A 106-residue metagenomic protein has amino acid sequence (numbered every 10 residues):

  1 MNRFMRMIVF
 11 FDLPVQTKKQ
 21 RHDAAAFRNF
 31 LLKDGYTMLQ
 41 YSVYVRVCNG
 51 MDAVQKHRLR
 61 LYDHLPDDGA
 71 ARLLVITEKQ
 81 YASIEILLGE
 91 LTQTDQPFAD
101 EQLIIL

Functional and structural regions predicted by a protein language model:
N2-I8, L13-L106: Basic nucleic-acid-binding interfaces
